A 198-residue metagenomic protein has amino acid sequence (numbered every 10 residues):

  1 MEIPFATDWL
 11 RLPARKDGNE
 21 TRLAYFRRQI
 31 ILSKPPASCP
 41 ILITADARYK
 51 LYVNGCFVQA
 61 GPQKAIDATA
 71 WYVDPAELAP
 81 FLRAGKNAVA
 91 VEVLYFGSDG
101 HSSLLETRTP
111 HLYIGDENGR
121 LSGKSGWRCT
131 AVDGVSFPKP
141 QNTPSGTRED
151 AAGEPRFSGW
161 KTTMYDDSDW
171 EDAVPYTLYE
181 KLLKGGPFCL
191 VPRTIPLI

Functional and structural regions predicted by a protein language model:
M1-K16, A90-I198: An acidic-aromatic loop/edge-strand motif
A14-A24, P62-W71: Extracellular beta-rich ligand/substrate-recognition surface
E20-L32, W71-L78: Short beta-strands within extracellular/lumenal beta-sheet-rich domains
F26, A47, Y72, R108 (+1 more regions): Residues that flank catalytic or metal-binding motifs in active/ligand-binding sites
I30-S33, A37-Y52, N87-V91, W170: Aromatic-lined ligand-binding clefts that engage carbohydrates, nucleic acids, or primary amines
K34, A45-A47, A65, P80-L82 (+1 more regions): Short, flexible loop/turn elements at secondary-structure junctions
K50-E106: Beta-strand-rich ligand-recognition modules
